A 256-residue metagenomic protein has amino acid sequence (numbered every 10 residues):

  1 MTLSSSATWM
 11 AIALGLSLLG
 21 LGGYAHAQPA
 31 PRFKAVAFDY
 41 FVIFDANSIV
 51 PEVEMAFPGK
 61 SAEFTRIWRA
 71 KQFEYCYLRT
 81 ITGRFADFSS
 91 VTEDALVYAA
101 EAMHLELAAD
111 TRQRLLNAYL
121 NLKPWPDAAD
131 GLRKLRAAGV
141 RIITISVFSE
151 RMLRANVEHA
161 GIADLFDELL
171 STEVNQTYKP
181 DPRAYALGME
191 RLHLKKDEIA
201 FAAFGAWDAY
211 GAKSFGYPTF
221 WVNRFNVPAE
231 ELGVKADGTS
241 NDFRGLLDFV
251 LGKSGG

Functional and structural regions predicted by a protein language model:
M1-S5: N-terminal secretory signal peptides that target proteins for export/translocation
W9-L21: Bacterial N-terminal signal peptides
P29-A70: Active-site neighborhood of HAD-like aspartate-dependent phosphohydrolases
P31-F33, R133, I145, S149-E150 (+1 more regions): Asp-based, Mg2+/Mn2+-dependent phosphohydrolase catalytic module
V50, T65, R69, S89-V97 (+1 more regions): An amphipathic alpha-helix signature
A62, C76-Q113: A metal-dependent, Asp-based hydrolase signature
S89-S90, L107-T144, R154: Short, acidic loop-to-helix structural element flanking the phosphoryl-transfer center in phosphate-processing enzymes
